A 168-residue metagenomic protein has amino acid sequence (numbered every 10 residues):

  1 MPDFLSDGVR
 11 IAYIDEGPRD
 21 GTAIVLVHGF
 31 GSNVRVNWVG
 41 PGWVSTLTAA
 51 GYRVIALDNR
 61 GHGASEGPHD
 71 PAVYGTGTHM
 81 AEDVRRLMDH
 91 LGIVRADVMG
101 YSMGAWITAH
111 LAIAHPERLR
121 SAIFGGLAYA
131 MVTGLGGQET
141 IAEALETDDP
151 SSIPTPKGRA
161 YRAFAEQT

Functional and structural regions predicted by a protein language model:
M1-I11: N-terminal cap/lid segment of alpha/beta-hydrolase-fold proteins
S6-G8, P18-G21, D89-R95: Active-site acidic short loop of glycosyltransferases
V9-G67: Conserved HGGG/HGGXW glycine-rich cap/lid loop of the alpha/beta-hydrolase fold
A23, R53, V94-D97, R118-S121: Structural signature of beta-strand start/N-cap positions in the alpha/beta core of ABC transporter nucleotide-binding
H28, A96, G100-A105: Conserved alpha/beta-hydrolase "nucleophile elbow" surrounding the catalytic nucleophile
S45-A49, A56-M99: Active-site loop/oxyanion-hole signature of alpha/beta-hydrolase fold enzymes
W106-A114, L119-D149: Flexible "cap/lid" loop of the alpha/beta hydrolase fold
Q138-E139, E143-T168: Alpha/beta-hydrolase
